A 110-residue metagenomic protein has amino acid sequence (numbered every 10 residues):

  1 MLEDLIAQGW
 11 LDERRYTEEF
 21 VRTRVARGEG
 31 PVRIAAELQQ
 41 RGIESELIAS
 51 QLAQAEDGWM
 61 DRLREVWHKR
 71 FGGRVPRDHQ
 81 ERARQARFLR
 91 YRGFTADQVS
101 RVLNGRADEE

Functional and structural regions predicted by a protein language model:
M1-E110: An alpha-helical, amphipathic repeat domain used for nucleic-acid recognition, typified by the mTERF helical solenoid
